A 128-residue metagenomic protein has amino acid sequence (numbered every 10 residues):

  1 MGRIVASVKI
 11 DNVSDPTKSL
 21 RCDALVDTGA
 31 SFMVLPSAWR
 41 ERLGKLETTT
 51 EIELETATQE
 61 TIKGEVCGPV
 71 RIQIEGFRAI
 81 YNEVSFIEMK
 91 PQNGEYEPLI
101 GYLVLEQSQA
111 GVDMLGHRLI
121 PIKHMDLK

Functional and structural regions predicted by a protein language model:
M1-K128: Pepsin/retropepsin-fold aspartyl endopeptidases
